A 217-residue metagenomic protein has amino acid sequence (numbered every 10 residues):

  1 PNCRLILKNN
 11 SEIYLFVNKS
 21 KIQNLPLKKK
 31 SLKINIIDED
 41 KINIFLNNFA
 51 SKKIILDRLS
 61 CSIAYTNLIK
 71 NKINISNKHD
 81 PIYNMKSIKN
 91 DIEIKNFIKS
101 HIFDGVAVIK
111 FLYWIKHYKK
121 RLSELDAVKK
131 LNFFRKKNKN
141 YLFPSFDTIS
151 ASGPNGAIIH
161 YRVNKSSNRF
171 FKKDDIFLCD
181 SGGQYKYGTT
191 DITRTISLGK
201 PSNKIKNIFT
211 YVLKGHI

Functional and structural regions predicted by a protein language model:
P1-I217: Active-site neighborhoods and metal-handling regions in enzymes and metal-associated proteins
